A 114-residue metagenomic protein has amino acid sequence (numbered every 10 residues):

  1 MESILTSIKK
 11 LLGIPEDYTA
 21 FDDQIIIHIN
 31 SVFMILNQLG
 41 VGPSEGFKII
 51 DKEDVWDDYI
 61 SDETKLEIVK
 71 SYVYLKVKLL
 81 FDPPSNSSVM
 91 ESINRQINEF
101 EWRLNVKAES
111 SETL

Functional and structural regions predicted by a protein language model:
M1-K65, N98-L114: Conserved short "hinge" loops at termini or chain/domain junctions
D23, E91-N94: Short, charged, amphipathic alpha-helical segments
P43, P83-P84: Proline-rich intrinsically disordered, low-complexity coils
S71-D82: Short, hydrophobic/amphipathic alpha-helical patches that form generic packing surfaces within helical domains
